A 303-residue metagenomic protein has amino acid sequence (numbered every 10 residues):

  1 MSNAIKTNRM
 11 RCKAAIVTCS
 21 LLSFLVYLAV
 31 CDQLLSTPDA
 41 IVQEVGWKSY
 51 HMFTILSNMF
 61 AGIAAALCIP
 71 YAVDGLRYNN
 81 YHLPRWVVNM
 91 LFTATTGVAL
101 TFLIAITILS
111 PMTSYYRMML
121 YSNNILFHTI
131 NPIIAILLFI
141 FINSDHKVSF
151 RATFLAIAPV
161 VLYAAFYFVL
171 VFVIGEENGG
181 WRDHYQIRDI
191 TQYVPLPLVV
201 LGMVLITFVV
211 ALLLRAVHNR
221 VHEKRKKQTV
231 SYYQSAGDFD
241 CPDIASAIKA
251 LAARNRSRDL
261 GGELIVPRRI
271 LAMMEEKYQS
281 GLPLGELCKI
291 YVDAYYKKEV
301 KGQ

Functional and structural regions predicted by a protein language model:
M1-T7: Short, Lys/Arg-rich, polar N-terminal cytosolic tail immediately upstream of the first transmembrane signal-anchor
C12-Y71: Early transmembrane hairpin module of multi-pass membrane proteins
S23-C31, V98-T107, V160-L170: Aromatic-anchored segments of alpha-helical transmembrane domains
C31-A40, I106-Y116: Juxtamembrane "helix-exit" motif on the non-cytosolic side of transmembrane helices
E44-M52, S114-L126, R151-A152: Non-cytosolic membrane-interface motifs at loop->transmembrane helix junctions
H51, F172-R215: Membrane-interface transmembrane-helix boundary segments in multi-pass integral membrane proteins
N79-G97, S149-I157: Interfacial segments of alpha-helical transmembrane regions
P132-F150: Alpha-helical transmembrane segments in multipass membrane proteins, preferentially the mid-helix core
